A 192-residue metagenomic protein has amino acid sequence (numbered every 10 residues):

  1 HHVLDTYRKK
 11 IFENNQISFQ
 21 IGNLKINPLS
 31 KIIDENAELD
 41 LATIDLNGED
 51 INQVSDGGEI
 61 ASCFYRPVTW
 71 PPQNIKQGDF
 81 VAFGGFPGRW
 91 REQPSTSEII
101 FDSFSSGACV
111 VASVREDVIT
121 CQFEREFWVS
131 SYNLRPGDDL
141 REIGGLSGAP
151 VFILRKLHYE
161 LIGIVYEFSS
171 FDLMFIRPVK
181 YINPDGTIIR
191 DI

Functional and structural regions predicted by a protein language model:
H1-S30, A42-E49, F86, A108-E116 (+4 more regions): Catalytic histidine site
N27-D34, V54, E59, R141: Charged interaction scaffolds used for protein-protein
L39-G58, K76-A82: Internal, conserved structured core segments that host functional sites
D45-I51, T69-K76, E124, S130-L134 (+1 more regions): A structural micro-motif recognizing beta-strand termini and the immediately following turn/loop segments
G58-Y65, N133: Short, structured beta-strand/loop micro-motifs enriched in basic residues and often containing a Trp
S62-V110: Short glycine/Trp-rich loop-beta-loop segment that forms part of the substrate-binding cleft
R89-G144: A mid-sequence, solvent-exposed acidic-amphipathic segment
R135-V165: Catalytic nucleophile loop of clan PA
